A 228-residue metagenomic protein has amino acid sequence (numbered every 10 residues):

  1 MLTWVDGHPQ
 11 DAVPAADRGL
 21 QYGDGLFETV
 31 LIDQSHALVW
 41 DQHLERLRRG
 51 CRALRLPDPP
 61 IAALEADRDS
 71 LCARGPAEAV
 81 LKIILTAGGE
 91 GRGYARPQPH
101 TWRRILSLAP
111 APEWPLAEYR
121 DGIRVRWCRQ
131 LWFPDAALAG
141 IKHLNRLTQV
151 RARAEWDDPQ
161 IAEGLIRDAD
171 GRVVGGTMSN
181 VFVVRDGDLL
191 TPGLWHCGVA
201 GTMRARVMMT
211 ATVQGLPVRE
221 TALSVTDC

Functional and structural regions predicted by a protein language model:
M1-A62, A66-S70, T86, R92-C228: Helix-start/capping segments and mature chain N-termini
R74-L85, G91-R92: Ordered, amphipathic secondary-structure segments that act as subunit-interaction surfaces in large macromolecular
